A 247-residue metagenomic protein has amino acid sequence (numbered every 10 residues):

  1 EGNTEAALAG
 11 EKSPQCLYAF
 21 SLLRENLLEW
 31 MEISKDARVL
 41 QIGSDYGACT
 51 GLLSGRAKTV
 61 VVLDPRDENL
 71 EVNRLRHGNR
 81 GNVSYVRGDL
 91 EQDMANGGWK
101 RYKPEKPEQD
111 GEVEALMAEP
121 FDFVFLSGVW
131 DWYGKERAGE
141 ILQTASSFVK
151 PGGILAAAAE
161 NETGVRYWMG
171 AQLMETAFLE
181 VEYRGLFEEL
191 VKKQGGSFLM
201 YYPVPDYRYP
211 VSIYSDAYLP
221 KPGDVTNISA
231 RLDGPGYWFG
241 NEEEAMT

Functional and structural regions predicted by a protein language model:
D36-D45: Conserved class I S-adenosyl-L-methionine
Y46-A57: Conserved SAM-binding loop of SAM-dependent methyltransferases across substrates and taxa, primarily the Class I
R66-E68: Conserved SAM/SAH-binding beta-strand->alpha-helix loop
N73-R74: Conserved SAM-binding loop
G139-I154: A short glycine-rich, Lys/Arg-flanked "PGG" loop and its adjoining helix->strand segment in the class I
A157-T176: Conserved class I S-adenosyl-L-methionine
E175-M200: Short alpha-helix
L199-T247: Rossmann-like AdoMet/SAM-dependent catalytic core
